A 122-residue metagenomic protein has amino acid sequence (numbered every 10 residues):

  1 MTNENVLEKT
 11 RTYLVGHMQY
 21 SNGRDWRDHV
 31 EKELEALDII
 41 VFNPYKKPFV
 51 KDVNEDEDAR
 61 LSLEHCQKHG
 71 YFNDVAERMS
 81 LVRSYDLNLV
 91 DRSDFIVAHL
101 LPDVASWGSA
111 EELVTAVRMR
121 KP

Functional and structural regions predicted by a protein language model:
M1-P122: Conserved catalytic or regulatory cores that recognize and/or transform ribose-phosphate-containing ligands
